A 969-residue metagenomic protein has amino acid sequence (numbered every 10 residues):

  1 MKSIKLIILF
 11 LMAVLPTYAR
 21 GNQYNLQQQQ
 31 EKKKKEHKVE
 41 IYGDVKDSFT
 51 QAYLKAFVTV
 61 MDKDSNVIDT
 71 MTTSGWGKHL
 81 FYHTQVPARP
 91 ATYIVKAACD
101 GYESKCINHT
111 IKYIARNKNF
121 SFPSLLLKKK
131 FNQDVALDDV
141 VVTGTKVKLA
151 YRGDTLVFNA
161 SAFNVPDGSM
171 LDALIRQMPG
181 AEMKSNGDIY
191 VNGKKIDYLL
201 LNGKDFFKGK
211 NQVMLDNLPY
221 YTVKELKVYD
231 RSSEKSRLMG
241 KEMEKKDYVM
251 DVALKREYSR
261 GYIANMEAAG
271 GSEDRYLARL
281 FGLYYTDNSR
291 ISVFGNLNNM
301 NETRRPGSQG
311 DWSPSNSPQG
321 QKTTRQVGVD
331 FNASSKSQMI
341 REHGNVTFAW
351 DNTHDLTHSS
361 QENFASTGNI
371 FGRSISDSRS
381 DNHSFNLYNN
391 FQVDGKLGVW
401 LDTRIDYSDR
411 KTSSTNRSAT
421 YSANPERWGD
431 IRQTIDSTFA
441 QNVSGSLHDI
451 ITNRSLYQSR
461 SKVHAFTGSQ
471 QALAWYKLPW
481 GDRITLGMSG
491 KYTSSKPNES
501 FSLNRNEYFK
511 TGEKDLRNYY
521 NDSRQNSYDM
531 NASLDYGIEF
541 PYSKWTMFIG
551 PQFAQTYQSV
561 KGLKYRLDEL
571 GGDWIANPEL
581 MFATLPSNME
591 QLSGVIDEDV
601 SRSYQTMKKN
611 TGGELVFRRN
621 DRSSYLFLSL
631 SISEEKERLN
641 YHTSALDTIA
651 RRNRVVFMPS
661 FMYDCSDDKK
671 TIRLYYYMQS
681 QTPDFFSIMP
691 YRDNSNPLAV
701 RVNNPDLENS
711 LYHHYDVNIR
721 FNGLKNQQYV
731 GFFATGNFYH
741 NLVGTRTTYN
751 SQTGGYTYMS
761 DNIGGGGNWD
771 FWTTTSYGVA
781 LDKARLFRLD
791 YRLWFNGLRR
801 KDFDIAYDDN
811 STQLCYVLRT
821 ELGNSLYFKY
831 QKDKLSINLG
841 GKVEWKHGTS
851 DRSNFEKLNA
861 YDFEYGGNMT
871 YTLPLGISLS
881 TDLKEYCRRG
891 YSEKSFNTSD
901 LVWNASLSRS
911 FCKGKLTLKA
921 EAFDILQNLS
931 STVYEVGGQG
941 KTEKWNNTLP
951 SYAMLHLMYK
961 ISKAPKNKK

Functional and structural regions predicted by a protein language model:
F10-Y18: Hydrophobic h-region of N-terminal signal peptides that target proteins for export in Gram-negative bacteria
Y24-K32, V58-M61, K96-D100, F122-S161 (+4 more regions): Short, acidic, small-residue-rich periplasmic hinge/interaction motif at the N-terminus of Gram-negative outer-membrane
Q29-E36, Y42-L54, M61, K146: Structural motif
M61-V67, A88, T92-I111: A short, solvent-exposed loop/turn motif at the edges and junctions of modular extracellular/periplasmic domains
D64-F81: Short, acidic Ser/Thr/Gly-rich low-complexity loop/linker segments typical of extracellular and cell-surface proteins
D172-F207, K224-E225, K235-E244: Extracytoplasmic beta-strand/coil segments of soluble accessory domains associated with Gram-negative outer-membrane
K204-S232, D287: Short acidic/polar hinge/loop motifs at secondary-structure boundaries that mediate gating or recognition
G209-Q212, S232-D274, N288-K969: Primarily recognizes Gram-negative and organellar outer-membrane beta-barrels
